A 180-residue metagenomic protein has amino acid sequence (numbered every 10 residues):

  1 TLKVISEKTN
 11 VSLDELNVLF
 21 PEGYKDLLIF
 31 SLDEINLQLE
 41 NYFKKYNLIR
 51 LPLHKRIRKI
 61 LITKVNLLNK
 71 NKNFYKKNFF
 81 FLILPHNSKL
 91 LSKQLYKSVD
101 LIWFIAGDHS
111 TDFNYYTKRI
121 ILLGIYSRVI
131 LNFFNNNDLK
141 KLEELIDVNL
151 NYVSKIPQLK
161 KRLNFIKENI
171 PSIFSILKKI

Functional and structural regions predicted by a protein language model:
K3-E7, N17: The alpha-helix within a helix-turn-helix
V11-D33: HTH DNA-binding helix-turn interface
E34-K44: Conserved phosphoryl-transfer catalytic core
K44-F74: Hydrophobic alpha-helical connector segments
P52, K76-S88: Sequence-specific DNA-binding modules of eukaryotic transcription factors, capturing the structured DNA-contacting
H86-D108, T117-L123: Amphipathic alpha-helical packing segments from all-alpha helical-bundle domains
Y126-L139, Y152-K160: Amphipathic C-terminal alpha-helical segment
I156-I180: Long, charge-rich low-complexity segments
